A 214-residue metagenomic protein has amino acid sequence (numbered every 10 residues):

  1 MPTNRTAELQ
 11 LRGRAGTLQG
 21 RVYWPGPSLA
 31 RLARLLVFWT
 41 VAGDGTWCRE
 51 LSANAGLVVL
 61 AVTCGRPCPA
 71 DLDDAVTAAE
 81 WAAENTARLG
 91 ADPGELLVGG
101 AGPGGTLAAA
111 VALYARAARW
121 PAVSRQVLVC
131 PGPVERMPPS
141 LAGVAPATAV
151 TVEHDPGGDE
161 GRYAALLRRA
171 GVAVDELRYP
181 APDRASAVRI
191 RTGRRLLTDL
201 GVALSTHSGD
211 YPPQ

Functional and structural regions predicted by a protein language model:
M1-R31: N-terminal cap/lid segment of alpha/beta-hydrolase-fold proteins
A30-G43, L51: Short beta-strand element of the alpha/beta-hydrolase
W47, A55, L60-E95, V188-R191: Catalytic nucleophile-loop/oxyanion-hole region of alpha/beta-hydrolase and closely related hydrolase-like folds
V59, L96, A147, V174-D175: Hydrophobic anchor at the start of a short beta-strand that flanks the dinucleotide cofactor-binding loop
V62-R66, P131, Y179-A181: Active-site loop/turn elements of alpha/beta-hydrolase fold enzymes, especially the short glycine-/histidine-rich
T77-R136: Primarily recognizes the serine-hydrolase "nucleophile elbow" in alpha/beta-hydrolase and SGNH/GDSL folds
G132-L166: The feature captures the conserved acid-bearing segment of alpha/beta-hydrolase catalytic domains
R168-Q214: C-terminal catalytic histidine-bearing segment of alpha/beta-hydrolase fold enzymes
